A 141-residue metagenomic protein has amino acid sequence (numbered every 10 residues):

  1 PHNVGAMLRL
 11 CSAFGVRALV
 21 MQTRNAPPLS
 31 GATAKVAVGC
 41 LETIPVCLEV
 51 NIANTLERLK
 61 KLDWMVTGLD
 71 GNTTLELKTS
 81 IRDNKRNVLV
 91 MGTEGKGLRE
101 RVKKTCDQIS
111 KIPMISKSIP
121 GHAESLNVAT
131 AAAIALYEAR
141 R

Functional and structural regions predicted by a protein language model:
P1-L75: RNA substrate-binding interface of SAM-dependent RNA methyltransferases
L10-A13, K35-C40, E100-R141: Structured adenosyl-cofactor binding patch, chiefly the S-adenosyl-L-methionine
L19, V66, L89, Q108-S110: Short, well-ordered beta-strand core segments
Q22-T23, I44, V50, D70 (+2 more regions): Short beta->alpha connector loops at strand-helix junctions that form conserved, small/polar/Pro-enriched
N25-A32, K96-T105: Short, glycine/polar-rich helix-capping loops at beta-to-alpha or helix-loop-helix junctions that flank or form
R58, R82-D83, V102: Structural alpha-helical scaffold elements that stabilize or flank donor/cofactor-binding regions in carbohydrate
D63-M65, K85-R86, S118: Short beta-strand/loop segments at the ligand-binding rim of alpha/beta enzyme cores
R82-E94: A contiguous loop/helix-start segment that scaffolds small-molecule binding in enzyme catalytic cores
